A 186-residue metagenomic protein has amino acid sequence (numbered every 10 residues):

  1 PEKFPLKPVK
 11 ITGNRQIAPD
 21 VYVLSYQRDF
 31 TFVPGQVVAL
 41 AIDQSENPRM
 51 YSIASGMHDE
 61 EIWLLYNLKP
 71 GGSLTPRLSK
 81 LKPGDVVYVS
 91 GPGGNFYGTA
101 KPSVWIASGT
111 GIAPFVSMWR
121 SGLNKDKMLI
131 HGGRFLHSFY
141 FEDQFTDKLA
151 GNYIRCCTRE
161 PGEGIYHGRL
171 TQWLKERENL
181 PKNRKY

Functional and structural regions predicted by a protein language model:
P1-P83, R159: Ferredoxin-reductase
S73-Y186: FNR/FR-type flavoprotein reductase catalytic core
